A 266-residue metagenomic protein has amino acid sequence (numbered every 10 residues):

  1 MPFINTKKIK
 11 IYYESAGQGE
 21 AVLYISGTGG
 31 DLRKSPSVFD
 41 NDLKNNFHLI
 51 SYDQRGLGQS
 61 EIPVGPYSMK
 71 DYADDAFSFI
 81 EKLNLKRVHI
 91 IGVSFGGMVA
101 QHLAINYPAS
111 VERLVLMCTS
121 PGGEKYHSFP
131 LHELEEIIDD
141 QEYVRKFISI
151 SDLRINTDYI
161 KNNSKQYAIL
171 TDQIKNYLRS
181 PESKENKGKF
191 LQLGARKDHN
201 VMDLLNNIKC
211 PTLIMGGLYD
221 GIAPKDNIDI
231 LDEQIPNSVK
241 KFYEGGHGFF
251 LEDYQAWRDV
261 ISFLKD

Functional and structural regions predicted by a protein language model:
K7-E61, F79: Conserved HGGG/HGGXW glycine-rich cap/lid loop of the alpha/beta-hydrolase fold
S51-I91: Active-site loop/oxyanion-hole signature of alpha/beta-hydrolase fold enzymes
G92, G96, A100: Gly/Ala-rich beta-loop-alpha elbow adjacent to hydrolase catalytic centers
I105, E112-Y143: Flexible "cap/lid" loop of the alpha/beta hydrolase fold
F147-G194, L204: Conserved alpha/beta-hydrolase catalytic His-Asp/Glu region
I208, I214-G216: Short beta-strand/loop motif that positions the catalytic acidic residue of the alpha/beta-hydrolase fold
G221-N227: Conserved alpha/beta-hydrolase "acid-adjacent" motif
G245-R258: Catalytic histidine-centered segment of alpha/beta-hydrolase-like enzymes
